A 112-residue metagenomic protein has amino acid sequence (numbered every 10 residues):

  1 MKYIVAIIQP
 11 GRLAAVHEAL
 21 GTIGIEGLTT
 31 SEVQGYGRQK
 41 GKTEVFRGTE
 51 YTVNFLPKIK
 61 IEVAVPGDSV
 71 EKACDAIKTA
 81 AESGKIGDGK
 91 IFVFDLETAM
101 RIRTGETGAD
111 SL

Functional and structural regions predicted by a protein language model:
M1-L112: Positively charged, small/polar-rich N-terminal and surface patches that mediate targeting and assembly and bind
